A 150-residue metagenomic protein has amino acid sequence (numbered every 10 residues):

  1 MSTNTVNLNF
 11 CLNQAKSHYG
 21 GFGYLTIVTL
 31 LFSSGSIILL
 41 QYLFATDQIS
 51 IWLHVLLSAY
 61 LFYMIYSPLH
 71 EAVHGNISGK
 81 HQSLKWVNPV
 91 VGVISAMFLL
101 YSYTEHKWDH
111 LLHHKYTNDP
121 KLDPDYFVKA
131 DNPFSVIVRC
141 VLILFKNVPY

Functional and structural regions predicted by a protein language model:
M1-A59, P68, V93-Y150: Non-catalytic, topology-defining segments of multipass membrane proteins
L61-V73: Structural signature of the GPCR N-terminal helical module
V73-H74, T117: Short active-site segment of divalent metal-dependent hydrolases/proteases that encodes the spacing between
S78-A96, K129-A130: Post-HEXXH active-site segment of zinc metalloproteases
